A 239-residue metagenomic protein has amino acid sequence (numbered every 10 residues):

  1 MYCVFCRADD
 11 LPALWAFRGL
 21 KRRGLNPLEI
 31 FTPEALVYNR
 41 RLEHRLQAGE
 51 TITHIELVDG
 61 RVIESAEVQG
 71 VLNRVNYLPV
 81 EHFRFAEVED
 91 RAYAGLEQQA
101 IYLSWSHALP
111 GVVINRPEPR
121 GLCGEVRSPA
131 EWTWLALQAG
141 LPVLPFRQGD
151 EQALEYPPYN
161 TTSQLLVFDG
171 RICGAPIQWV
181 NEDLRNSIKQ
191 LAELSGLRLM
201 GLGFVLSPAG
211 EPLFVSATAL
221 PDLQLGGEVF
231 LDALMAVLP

Functional and structural regions predicted by a protein language model:
M1-C3: Extreme N-terminal starter segment of soluble prokaryotic enzymes
R7-G19, F31-P142: Conserved N-proximal alpha/beta basic substrate-recognition cap immediately N-terminal to, or forming the N-lobe
L20, R147-L199, G203-S207, E211-L213: Phosphate-binding site of ATP-dependent enzymes
G24-E29: A generic structural motif
N76, P117, G203-V205, T218: Anionic group-transfer/hydrolysis microenvironments
C123, E182, P221-L225: A short local loop/turn or secondary-structure capping micro-motif enriched for an aromatic residue
E193, L197, L206-P239: C-terminal active-site "lid" helix and adjoining low-complexity regulatory extension at the edge of ATP-using catalytic
